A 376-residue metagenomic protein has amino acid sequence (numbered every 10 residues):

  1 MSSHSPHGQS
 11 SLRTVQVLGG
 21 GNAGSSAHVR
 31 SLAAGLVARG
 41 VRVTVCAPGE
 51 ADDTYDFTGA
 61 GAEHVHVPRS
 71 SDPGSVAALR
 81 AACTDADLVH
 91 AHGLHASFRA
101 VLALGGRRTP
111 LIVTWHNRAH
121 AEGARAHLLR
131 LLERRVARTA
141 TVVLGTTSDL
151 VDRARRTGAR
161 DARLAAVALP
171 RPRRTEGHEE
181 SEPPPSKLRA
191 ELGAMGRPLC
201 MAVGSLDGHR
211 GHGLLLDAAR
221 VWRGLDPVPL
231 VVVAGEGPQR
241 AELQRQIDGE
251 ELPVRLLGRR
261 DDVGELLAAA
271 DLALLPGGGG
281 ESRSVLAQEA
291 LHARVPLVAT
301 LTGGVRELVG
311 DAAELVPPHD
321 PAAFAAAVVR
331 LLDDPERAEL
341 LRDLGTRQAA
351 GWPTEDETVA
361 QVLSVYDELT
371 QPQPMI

Functional and structural regions predicted by a protein language model:
S11-L12, Q16-G74, L150-R153, G237-P238: N-terminal strand-loop element at the rim of the active site of nucleotide-sugar-dependent glycosyltransferases
A23-A34, P198, A202-V221, P238-Q244 (+2 more regions): A conserved mid-protein helix/loop that constitutes part of the nucleotide-sugar donor-binding site
A91-F98, W115: Short His-centered aromatic/hydrophobic patch
R138-R163: A short, active-site helix/loop in glycosyltransferases that binds the activated sugar's phosphate group
Q244-R260: Nucleotide-activated donor-binding/catalytic signature segment of Leloir-type glycosyltransferases, i.e., the conserved
P296-A299: Short hydrophobic beta-strand element within catalytic cores of glycosyltransferases and related nucleotide-activated
D311-A322, R330-E336: Conserved acidic donor-binding segment of nucleotide-sugar-dependent glycosyltransferases
E336-D367: A charged, aromatic-enriched C-terminal amphipathic alpha-helix characteristic of glycosyltransferases across folds
